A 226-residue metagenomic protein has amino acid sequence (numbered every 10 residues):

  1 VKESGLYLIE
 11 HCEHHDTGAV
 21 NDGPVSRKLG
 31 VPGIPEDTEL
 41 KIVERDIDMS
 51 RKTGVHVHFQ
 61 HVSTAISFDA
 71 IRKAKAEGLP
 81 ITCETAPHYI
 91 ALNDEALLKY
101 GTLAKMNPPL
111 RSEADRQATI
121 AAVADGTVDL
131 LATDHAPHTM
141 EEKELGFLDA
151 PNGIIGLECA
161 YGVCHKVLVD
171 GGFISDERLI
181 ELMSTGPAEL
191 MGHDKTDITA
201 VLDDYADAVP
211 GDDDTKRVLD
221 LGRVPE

Functional and structural regions predicted by a protein language model:
V1-L131: Histidine/acidic residue-rich metal-binding segments in metalloenzymes
V1-S4, H58-H61, M106-L110, L131-T133 (+3 more regions): Short secondary-structure transition/capping segments
E13, S63, A86, A136 (+2 more regions): Anionic group-transfer/hydrolysis microenvironments
K28-H56, L103, D129-L131, A136-D203: His/Asp/Glu-enriched, well-ordered alpha-helical/loop segment that forms or immediately abuts the divalent-metal
A86, T102, M106, K143 (+3 more regions): Glycine-rich, flexible loop/turn motifs
A124, L190, D220: Short glycine/serine/threonine-biased micro-segments
G146-D149, T199-E226: C-terminal cap of metal-dependent C-N hydrolases
